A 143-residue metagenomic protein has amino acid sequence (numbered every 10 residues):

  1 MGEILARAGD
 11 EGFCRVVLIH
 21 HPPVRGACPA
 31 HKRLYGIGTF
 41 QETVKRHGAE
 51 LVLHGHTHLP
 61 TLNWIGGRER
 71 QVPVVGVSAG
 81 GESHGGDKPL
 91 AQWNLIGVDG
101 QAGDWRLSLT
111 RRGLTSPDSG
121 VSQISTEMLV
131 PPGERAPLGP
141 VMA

Functional and structural regions predicted by a protein language model:
M1, V17-H20, H56, I96: Divalent metal-coordination and catalytic microenvironments
M1-G12, P29, Y35-G38: Binuclear metal-dependent hydrolase catalytic cores centered on His/Asp/Glu-rich metal-binding motifs
F13-R15, E50: Conserved acidic residues
L18, V52-H54, S108: A structural signal for short, well-ordered beta-strand segments and their strand-loop junctions that often border
P22-R25: A short, flexible beta-alpha/helix-coil linker loop
P29-A102: Conserved beta-sheet core of the metallophosphoesterase superfamily
V98-A143: A short C-terminal boundary segment appended to hydrolase-like catalytic domains
